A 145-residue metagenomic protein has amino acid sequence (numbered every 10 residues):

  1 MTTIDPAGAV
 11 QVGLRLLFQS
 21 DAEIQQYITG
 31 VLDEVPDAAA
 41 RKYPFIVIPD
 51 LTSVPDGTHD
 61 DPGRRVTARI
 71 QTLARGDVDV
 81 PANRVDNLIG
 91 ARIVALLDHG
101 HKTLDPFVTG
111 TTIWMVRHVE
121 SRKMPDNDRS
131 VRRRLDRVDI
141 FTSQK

Functional and structural regions predicted by a protein language model:
M1-D60, G100-T109: Small/polar-rich, solvent-exposed N-terminal microdomains that initiate assembly or binding
A39-F45, R64, R129-R133: A short, glycine/Asx- and small/polar-enriched loop/turn that sits immediately N-terminal to a beta-strand
D50-P55, G76, E120-K123: Short, well-ordered turn and helix-capping elements at secondary-structure junctions
P62-V80, V131-T142: Oligomerization/assembly interface segments of phage tail-like spikes and tubes
R75-D98: Extracellular/virion structural assembly segments
A95-K145: Acidic-leaning, charged glycine-interspersed low-complexity segments
